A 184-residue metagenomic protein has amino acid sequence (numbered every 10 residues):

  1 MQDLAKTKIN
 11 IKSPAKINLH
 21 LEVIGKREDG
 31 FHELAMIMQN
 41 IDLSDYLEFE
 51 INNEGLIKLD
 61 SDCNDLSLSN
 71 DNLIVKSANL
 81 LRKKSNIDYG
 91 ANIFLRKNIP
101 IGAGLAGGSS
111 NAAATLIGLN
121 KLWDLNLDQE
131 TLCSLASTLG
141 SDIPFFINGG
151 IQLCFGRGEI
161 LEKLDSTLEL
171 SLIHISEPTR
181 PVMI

Functional and structural regions predicted by a protein language model:
M1-A103, K121, L125-E130: ATP-binding N-lobe of GHMP and related small-molecule kinases
T7-I9, E169-L172: Short structural boundary motif marking the start of a folded domain
K12, F94-R96, I147, F155 (+1 more regions): Short beta-strand segments
L21, K26, N98-G104, A114 (+3 more regions): Short glycine- and Lys/Arg-enriched binding-loop motifs that mark or flank ligand-binding interfaces
R27, H32, I74, G104-S110 (+3 more regions): Gly/Ser/Thr-rich beta-alpha loop segments that engage phosphate groups in nucleotides
G108-L122: Short, small-residue alpha-helix embedded
L127-S171: Alpha/beta catalytic cores of group-transfer enzymes, especially the acyltransferase/condensing modules of polyketide
I173-I184: Single conserved hydrophobic/aromatic residue that forms the stacking wall/gate of nucleotide- or nucleobase-binding
